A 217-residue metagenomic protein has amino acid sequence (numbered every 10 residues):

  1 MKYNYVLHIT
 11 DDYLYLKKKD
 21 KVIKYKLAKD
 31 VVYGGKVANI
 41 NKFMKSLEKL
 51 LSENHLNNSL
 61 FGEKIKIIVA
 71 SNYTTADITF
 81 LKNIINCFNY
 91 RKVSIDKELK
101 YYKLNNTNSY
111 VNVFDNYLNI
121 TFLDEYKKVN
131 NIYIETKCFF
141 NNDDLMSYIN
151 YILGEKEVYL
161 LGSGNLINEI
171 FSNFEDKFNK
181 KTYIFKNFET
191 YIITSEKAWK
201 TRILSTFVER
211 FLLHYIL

Functional and structural regions predicted by a protein language model:
M1-V6, N86-Y117, Y148-I149, Y191 (+2 more regions): Conserved phosphate-binding catalytic cores of ATP/NTP-utilizing and phosphoryl-transfer enzymes
K2-I84, N131-E155: Conserved phosphate-binding loops in N-terminal lobes of ATP-dependent enzymes of the actin/Hsp70/sugar-kinase
L7-Y13, T107-K127, S163-N165, F207 (+1 more regions): A short acidic Gly-Thr/Ser loop motif
K19, T79, F122-L123, F171-N173: Short amphipathic alpha-helical segments
G34-E48, N141-E155, L160-L217: Helical "lid/coupling" subdomains associated with nucleotide-phosphate turnover
A70-Y102, F174-F185: Glycine-rich phosphate-binding loop and adjoining helix at the ATP-binding site of ATP-dependent phosphoryl-transfer
I84-N89, N105-N108, D124-I132, K137-D143 (+2 more regions): Exposed regions on extracellular, virion, or secretory-pathway luminal proteins
